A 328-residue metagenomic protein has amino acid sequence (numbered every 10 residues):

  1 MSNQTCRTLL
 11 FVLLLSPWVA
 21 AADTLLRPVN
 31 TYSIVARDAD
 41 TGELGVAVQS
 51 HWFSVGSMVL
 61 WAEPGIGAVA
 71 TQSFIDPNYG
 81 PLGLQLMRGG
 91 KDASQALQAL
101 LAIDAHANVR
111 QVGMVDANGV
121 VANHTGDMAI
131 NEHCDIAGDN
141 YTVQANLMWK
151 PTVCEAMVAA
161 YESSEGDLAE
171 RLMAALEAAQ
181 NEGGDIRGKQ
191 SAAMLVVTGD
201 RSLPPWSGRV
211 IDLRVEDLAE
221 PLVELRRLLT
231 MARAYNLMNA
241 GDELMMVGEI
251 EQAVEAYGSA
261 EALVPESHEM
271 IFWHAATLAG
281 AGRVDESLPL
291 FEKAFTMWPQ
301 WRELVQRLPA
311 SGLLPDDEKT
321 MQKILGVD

Functional and structural regions predicted by a protein language model:
A22-R187, M194, E216-E249, A262: Alpha/propeptide regions of enzymes that mature by internal proteolysis
N239, W273, R307-L308: Canonical tetratricopeptide repeat
D242-E243, A276-T277, A310: Residue-level recognition of tetratricopeptide repeat
M246, G280-A281, L314: Register position in tetratricopeptide repeats
P265, T296-Q300: Short coil turns that delineate tetratricopeptide repeat
